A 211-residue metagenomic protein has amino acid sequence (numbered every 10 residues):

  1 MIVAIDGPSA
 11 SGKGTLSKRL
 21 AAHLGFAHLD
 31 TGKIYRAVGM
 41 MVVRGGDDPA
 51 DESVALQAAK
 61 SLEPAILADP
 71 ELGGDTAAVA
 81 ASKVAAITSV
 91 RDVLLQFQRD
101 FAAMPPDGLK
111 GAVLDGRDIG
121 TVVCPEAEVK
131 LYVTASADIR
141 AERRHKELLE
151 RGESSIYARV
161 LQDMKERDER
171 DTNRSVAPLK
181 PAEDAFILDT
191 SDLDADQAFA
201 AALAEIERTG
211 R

Functional and structural regions predicted by a protein language model:
V3-I5: Hydrophobic anchor at the beta1->P-loop junction of P-loop NTPases
G7, D115: The Walker A (P-loop) glycine that initiates the GxxxxGKT/S ATP-binding motif of P-loop NTPases
A10: Walker A (P-loop) phosphate-binding loop of P-loop NTPases
K13: Conserved lysine of the Walker
L16: Hydrophobic positions on the alpha1 helix immediately C-terminal to the Walker A/P-loop
A21-D30, D47-D48: Post-Walker A helix-loop "phosphate-sensing" segment adjacent to the P-loop in P-loop NTPases
I34-G111, T121, D138-E142, K146 (+4 more regions): ATP-dependent small-molecule kinase phosphotransfer cores that center on conserved nucleotide phosphate-binding segments
V129, K180-A195: Phosphate-binding beta-loop-alpha motif at adenosine-nucleotide cofactor sites
